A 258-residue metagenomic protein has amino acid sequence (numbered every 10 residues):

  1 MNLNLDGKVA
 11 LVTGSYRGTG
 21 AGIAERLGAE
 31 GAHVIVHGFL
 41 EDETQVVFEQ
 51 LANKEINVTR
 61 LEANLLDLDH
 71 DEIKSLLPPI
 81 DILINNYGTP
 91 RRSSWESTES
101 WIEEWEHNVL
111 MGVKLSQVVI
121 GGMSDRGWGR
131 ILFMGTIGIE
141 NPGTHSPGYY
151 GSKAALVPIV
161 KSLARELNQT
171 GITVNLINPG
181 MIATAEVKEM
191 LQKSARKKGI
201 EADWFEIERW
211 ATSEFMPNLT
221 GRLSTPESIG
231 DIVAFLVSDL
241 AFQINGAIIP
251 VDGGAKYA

Functional and structural regions predicted by a protein language model:
Y16-R17: Conserved glycine-rich cofactor-binding loop
L68, G88-I102, H145-G148, K188 (+1 more regions): Conserved mid-core segment of classical short-chain dehydrogenase/reductases
T89, T98-K114, W128, L132 (+1 more regions): Catalytic Tyr-X3-Lys loop
S116, S152, V160: Active-site helix of classical SDR
G121, R165-E166, F242: Alpha-helical segment proximal to the catalytic Tyr-Lys
W128, N218-V251, K256: C-terminal substrate-recognition "lid" of short-chain dehydrogenase/reductases
N141-P147, Q169, G221, D239: Active-site loop immediately N-terminal to the catalytic Tyr-X3-Lys motif of short-chain dehydrogenase/reductase
N168, T173, I244-G246: Short, small/polar-rich loop/turn modules that mediate ligand/substrate recognition or access, typified
